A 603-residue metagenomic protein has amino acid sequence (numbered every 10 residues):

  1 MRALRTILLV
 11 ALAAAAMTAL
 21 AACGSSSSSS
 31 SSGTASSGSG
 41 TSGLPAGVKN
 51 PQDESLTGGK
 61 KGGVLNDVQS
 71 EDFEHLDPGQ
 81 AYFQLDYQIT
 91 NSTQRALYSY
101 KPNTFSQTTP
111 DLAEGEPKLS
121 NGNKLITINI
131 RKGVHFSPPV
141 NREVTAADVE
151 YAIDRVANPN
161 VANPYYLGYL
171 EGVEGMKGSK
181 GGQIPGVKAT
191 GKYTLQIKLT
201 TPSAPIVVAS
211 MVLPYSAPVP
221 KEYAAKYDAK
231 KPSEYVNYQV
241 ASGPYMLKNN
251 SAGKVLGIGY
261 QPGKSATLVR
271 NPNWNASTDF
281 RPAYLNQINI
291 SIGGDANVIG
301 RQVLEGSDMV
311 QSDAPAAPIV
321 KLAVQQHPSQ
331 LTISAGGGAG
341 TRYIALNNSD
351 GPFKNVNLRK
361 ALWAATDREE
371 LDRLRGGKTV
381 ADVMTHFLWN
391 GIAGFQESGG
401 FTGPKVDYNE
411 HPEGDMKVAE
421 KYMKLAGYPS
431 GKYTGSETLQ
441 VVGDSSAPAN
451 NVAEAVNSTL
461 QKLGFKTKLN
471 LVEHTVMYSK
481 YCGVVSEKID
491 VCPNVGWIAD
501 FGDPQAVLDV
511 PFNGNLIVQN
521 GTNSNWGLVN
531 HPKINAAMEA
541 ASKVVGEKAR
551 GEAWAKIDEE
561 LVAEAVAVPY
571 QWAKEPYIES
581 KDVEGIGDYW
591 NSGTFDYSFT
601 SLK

Functional and structural regions predicted by a protein language model:
A35-S36, Y577-K603: Long beta-strand-rich cores associated with HINT superfamily self-processing modules
D53, G58, K360, D372 (+4 more regions): Extracytoplasmic/peripheral linker and loop segments enriched in polar/acidic and small residues with frequent Thr/Pro
L65-N121, V240-S242, M246: N-terminal lobe/hinge region of extracytoplasmic solute-binding protein
N103, G181-G182, S210-P282, Q287: Gly/Pro-rich hinge or "lid" segments in bacterial periplasmic/extracellular proteins
N129, V144-D148, V161-K226: Surface-exposed binding/hinge segments that line and control ligand-binding clefts or catalytic entry sites
S233-E234, T267-A323: Ligand-site clamp/hinge motif
Q261-K264, R281, D295, E305 (+2 more regions): Ligand/substrate-recognition segments at binding pockets and active sites
T379-A426, D444-N451: Structural transition elements
